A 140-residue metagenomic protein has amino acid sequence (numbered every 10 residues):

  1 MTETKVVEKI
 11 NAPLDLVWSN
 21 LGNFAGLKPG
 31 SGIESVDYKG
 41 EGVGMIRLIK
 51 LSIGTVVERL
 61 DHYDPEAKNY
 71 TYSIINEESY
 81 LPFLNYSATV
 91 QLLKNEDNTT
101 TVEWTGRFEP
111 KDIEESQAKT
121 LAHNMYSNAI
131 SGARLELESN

Functional and structural regions predicted by a protein language model:
M1, G44-I46, A67-N69, D97-T101: A generic structural signal for beta-strand entry/edge sites
M1-G40: Hydrophobic ligand-binding cavity/cleft-lining segments
T4-V6, V56-E58, T100: Short beta-strand segments
I10, L51-I53: A generic beta-sheet turn/junction motif
V17-L21, L27, R47, L60 (+3 more regions): Hydrophobic pocket/interface hotspot
S19-P29, P65, S127, S131 (+1 more regions): Short, intrinsically disordered, mixed-charge
P29-G32, Y38, I53-D97, R107-E109 (+1 more regions): Hydrophobic-ligand binding "helix-grip"
T101, R107-N140: A conserved amphipathic terminal alpha-helix motif
